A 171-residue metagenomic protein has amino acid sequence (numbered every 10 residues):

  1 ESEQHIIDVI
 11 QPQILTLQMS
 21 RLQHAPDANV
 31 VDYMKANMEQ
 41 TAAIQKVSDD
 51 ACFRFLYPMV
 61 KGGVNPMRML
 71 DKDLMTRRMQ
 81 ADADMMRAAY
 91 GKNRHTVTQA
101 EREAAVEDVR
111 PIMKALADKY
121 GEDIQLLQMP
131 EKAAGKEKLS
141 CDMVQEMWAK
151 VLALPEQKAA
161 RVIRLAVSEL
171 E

Functional and structural regions predicted by a protein language model:
E1-G62: N-terminal Sec/ER secretory leader and immediately downstream segment of secreted/extracellular precursors
E1-I7, P26, S48, T98-E101 (+3 more regions): Alpha-helix capping and helix-coil boundary motifs
V9, V30-V31, I44-V47, V60 (+7 more regions): Extended aliphatic helical segments
Q13-S20, I112-K119, L154: Structured segments of extracytoplasmic/periplasmic soluble domains in secreted or envelope-associated proteins
Q18-L22, N37, V60-G63, A89 (+3 more regions): Generic structural signal for hydrophobic core residues of well-folded globular domains
A42-E131: Extended amphipathic alpha-helical interaction segments
G121-E171: A cross-kingdom marker for long, charged
